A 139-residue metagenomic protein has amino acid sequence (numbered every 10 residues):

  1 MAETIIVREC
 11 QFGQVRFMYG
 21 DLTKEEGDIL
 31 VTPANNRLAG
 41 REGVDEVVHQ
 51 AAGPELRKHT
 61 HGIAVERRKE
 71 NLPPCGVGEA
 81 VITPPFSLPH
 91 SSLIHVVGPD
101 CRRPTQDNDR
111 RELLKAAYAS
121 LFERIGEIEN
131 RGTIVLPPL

Functional and structural regions predicted by a protein language model:
M1-L139: Macrodomain-like recognition of ADP-ribose-binding/processing modules
